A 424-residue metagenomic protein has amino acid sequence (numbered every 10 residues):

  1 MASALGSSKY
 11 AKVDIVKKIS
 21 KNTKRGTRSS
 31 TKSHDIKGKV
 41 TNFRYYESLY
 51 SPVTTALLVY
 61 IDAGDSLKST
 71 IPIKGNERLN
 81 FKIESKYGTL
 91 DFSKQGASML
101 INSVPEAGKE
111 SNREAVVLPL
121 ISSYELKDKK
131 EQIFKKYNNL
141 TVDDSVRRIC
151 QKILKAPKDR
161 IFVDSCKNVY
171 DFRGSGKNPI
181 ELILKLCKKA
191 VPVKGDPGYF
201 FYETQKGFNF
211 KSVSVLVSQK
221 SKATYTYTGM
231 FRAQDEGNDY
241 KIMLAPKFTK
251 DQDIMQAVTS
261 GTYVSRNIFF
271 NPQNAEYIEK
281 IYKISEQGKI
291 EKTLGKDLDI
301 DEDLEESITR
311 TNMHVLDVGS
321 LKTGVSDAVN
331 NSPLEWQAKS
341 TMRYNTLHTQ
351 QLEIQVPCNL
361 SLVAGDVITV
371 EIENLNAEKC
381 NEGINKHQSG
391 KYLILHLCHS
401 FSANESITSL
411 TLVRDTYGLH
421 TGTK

Functional and structural regions predicted by a protein language model:
M1-K127: Assembly/oligomerization scaffold segments
N42, S93-S98, V117, E131-F134 (+3 more regions): Well-ordered beta-strand positions in beta-sheet-rich domains
Y45-Y46, Y50-P72, T228-K424: An acidic/polar, Gly/Ser/Thr-rich interaction patch typically located in mid-to-C-terminal regions of proteins
T54, A97, V116, P197 (+3 more regions): Residues that flank catalytic or metal-binding motifs in active/ligand-binding sites
L57-V59, G75, L120, K130-D159 (+2 more regions): Amphipathic, non-transmembrane alpha-helical segments in extracytoplasmic/periplasmic proteins
P72-K74, F92-K94, F162-C166, Y199-G207 (+1 more regions): Short, glycine-/polar-rich solvent-exposed loops and beta-turns at beta-strand/coil boundaries
K74-K82, T224, T228, G365: Glycine-centered loop/turn motifs
A115-K127, R160-K250: Short beta-strand-centered interaction patches in the first periplasmic/extracellular domains of large envelope
